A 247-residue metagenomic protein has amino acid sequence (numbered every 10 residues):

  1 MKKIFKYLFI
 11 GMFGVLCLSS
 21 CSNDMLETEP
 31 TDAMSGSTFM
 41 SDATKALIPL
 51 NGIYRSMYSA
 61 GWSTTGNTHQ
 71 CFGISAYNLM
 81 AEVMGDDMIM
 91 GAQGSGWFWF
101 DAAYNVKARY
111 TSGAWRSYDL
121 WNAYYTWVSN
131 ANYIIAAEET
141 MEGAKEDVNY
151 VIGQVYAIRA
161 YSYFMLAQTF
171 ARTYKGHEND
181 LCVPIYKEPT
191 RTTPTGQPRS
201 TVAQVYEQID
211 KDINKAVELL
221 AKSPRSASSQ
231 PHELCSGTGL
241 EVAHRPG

Functional and structural regions predicted by a protein language model:
M1-P30: Bacterial Sec-dependent N-terminal signal peptides
C21-N78: Membrane-proximal, proline-rich intrinsically disordered regions
G94-F170, G196, S200-A203, E218-R225: Conserved, well-structured interaction surfaces
Y156, T238-E241: TPR/Sel1-like alpha-solenoid repeat signature
T169-E207: Short coil/linker segments at helix-helix boundaries
